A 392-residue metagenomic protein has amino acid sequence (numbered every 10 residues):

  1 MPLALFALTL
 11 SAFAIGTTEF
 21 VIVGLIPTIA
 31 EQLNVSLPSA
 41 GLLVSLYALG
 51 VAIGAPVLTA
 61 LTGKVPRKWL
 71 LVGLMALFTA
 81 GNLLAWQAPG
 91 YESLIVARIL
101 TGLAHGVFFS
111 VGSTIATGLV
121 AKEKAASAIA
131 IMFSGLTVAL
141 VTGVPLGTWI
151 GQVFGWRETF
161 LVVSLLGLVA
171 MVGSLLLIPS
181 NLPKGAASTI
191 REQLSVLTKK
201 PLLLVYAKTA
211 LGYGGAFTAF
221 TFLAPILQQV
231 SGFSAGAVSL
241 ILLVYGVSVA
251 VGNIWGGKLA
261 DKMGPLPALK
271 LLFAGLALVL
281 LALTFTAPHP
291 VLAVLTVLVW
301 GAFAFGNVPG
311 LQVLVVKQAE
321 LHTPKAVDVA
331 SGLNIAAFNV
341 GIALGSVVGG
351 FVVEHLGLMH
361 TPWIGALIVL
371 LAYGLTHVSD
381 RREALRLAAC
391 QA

Functional and structural regions predicted by a protein language model:
F6-A7, L77-L84, E92-T101, V291-V299: Paired small-residue
N34, P66, Q87-S93, G232 (+2 more regions): Helix-breaking motifs and short loop linkers at transmembrane-helix boundaries and internal kinks in secondary membrane
I53-E92: Conserved MFS/SLC helix-loop-helix module at the cytosolic interface between two early adjacent transmembrane helices
A55-R67, G252-G264, V353: Helix-to-loop junctions at the C-terminal end of transmembrane segments in multipass secondary transporters
P89-S93, A121-I178, T209-G212, F222-Q229 (+1 more regions): Helix-loop-helix hairpin linking two adjacent transmembrane segments in secondary transporters
A97-L136: Cytoplasmic helix-loop-helix junction between adjacent transmembrane helices in 12-TM secondary transporters
F108-V120, G306-H322: Intracellular juxtamembrane helix-capping segments at the cytosolic ends of symmetry-related transmembrane helices
Q318-L356: A late C-terminal transmembrane helix in Major Facilitator Superfamily
